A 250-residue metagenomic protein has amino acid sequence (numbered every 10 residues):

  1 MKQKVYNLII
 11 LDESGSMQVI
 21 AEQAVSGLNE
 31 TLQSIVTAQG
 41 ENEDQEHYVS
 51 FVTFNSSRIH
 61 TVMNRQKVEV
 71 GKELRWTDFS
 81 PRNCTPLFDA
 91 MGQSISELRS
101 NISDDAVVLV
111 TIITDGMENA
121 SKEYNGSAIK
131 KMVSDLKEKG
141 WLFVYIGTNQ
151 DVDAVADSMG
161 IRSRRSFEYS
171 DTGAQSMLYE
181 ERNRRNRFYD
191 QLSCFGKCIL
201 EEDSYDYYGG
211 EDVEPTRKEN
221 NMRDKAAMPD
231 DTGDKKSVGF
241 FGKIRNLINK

Functional and structural regions predicted by a protein language model:
M1-K250: Acidic, low-complexity intrinsically disordered regions
